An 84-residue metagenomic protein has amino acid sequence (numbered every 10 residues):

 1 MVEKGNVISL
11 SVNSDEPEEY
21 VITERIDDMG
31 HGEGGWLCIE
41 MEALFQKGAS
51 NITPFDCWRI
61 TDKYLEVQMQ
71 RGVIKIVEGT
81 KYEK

Functional and structural regions predicted by a protein language model:
M1-N13: Short coil-to-beta transition motif at edge beta-strands of beta-rich domains
N6-S9, E19-T23, G35-C38, E66 (+1 more regions): Ordered hydrophobic segments in well-structured contexts
N13, R25, G79: Surface loops and adjacent helix of pleckstrin homology
E16-F55: Basic/aromatic-rich interaction segments and small domains that mediate binding to polyanionic partners
E42-K84: Intrinsically disordered, low-complexity, charged/polar segments
